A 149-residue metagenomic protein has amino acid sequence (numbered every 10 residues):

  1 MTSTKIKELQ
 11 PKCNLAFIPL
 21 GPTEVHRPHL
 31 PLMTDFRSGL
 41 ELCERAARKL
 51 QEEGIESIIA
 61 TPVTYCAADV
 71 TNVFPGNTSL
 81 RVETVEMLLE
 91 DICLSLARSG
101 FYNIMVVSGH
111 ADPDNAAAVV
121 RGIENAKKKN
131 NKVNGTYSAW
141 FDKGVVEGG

Functional and structural regions predicted by a protein language model:
M1-P28: Active-site and ligand/interface coordination hotspots across diverse enzymes and nucleic-acid-associated assemblies
Q10-L20, I55-A67: Short coil-to-beta-strand
K12, E41, M87-D91: A non-catalytic, amphipathic alpha-helix used as a structural packing/dimerization or gating element in enzyme scaffolds
H29-F36, V73: Glycine-rich loop at the start of a catalytic domain that most often binds anionic cofactors/ligands
D35-R48: Short catalytic helix/loop segments, enriched in acidic residues and glycine and frequently bearing histidine
A47-L50, K127: Structural signal for hydrophobic packing residues in well-ordered secondary-structure cores of soluble enzyme domains
Y65-G149: Active-site histidine-anchored catalytic micro-motif
